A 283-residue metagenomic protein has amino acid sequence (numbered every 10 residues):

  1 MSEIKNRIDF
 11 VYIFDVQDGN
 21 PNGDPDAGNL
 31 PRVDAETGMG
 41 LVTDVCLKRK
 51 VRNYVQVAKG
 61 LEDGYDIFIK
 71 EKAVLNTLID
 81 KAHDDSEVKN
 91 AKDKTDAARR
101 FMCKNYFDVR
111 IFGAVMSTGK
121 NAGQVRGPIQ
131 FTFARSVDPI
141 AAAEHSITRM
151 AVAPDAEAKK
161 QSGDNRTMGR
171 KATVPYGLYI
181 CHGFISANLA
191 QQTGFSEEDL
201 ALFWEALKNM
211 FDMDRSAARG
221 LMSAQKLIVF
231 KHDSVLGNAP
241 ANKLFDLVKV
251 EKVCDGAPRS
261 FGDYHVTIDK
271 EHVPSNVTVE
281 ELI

Functional and structural regions predicted by a protein language model:
M1-I283: RNA-binding basic/glycine-rich loop and surface signature characteristic of RAMP-family CRISPR effectors
